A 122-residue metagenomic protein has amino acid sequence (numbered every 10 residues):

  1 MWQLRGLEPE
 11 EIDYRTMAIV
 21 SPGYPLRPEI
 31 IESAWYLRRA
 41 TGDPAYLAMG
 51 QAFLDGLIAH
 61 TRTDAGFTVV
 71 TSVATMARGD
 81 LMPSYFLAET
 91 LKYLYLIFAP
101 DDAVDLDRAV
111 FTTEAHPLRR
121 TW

Functional and structural regions predicted by a protein language model:
M1-W122: Glycan-recognition and catalytic cores of secretory/periplasmic carbohydrate-active enzymes
